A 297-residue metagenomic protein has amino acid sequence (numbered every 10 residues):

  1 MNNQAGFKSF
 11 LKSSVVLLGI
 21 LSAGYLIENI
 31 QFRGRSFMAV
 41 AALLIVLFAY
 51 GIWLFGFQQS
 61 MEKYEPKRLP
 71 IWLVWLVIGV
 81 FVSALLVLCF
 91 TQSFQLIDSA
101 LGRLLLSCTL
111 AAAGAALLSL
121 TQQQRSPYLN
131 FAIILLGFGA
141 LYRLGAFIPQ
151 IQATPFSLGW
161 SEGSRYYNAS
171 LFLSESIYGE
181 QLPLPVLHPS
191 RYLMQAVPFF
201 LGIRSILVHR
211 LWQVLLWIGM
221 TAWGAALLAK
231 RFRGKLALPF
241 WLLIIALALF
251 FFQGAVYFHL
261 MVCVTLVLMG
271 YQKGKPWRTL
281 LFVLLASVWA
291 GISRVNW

Functional and structural regions predicted by a protein language model:
M1-L21, Q31-A146, Q272: Start-transfer (signal-anchor) and selected internal transmembrane alpha helices of multi-pass inner/ER membrane
L141-Q195, I203-R204: Extracytoplasmic catalytic/substrate-binding loops of multi-pass membrane glycan-assembly enzymes
P185, P189, L201-W223: Loop-to-helix entry region of an early transmembrane alpha helix in multi-pass inner-membrane enzymes
L211-W241: Transmembrane-helix motifs of polytopic, lipid-linked glycan transferases
I245-A248, T279-W297: Membrane-interface alpha helices of multi-pass inner-membrane proteins
F251-L260: Short acidic/glycine- and proline-prone juxtamembrane loop motifs at membrane-interface regions of multi-pass membrane
H259-V262, N296-W297: Transmembrane-embedded, aromatic-rich helix segments that form part of the hydrophobic channel/pocket engaging
T265-T279: Membrane-interface transmembrane helices that cradle and orient dolichyl/undecaprenyl
